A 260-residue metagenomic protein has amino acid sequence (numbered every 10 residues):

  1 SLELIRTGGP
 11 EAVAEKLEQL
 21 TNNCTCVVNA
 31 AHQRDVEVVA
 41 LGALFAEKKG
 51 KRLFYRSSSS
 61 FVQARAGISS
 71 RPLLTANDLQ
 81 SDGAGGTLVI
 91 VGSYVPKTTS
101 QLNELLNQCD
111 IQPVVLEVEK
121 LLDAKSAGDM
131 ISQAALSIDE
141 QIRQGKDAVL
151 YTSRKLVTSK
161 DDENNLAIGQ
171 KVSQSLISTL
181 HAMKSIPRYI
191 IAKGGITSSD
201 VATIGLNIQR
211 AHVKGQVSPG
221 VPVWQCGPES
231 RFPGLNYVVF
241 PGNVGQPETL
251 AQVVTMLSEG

Functional and structural regions predicted by a protein language model:
S1, C26-A30, L53-S58, Q63 (+5 more regions): General beta-strand structural signal in soluble alpha/beta enzymes
S1-V36, M256-G260: Cap/lid and interdomain-hinge subdomains that line or gate substrate/regulatory clefts in soluble alpha/beta enzymes
L17-T21, L44-K49, D78-G83, E140-R143 (+3 more regions): Solvent-exposed alpha-helices and their adjacent loops that cap or buttress functional pockets in soluble metabolic
N23-V27, R52-F54, G86-L88, G145-V149 (+2 more regions): Residue-level preference for the first positions of well-ordered beta-strands
L44-L116: Acidic, glycine-rich loop-and-beta core segments that form the ion-binding/anion-interacting portion of active sites
L116-Q141: Active-site anion-handling motifs in enzyme catalytic cores
S132-G195: C-terminal structural cap/anchor segments
P187, A192-P247, Q252: Active-site histidine-anchored catalytic micro-motif
